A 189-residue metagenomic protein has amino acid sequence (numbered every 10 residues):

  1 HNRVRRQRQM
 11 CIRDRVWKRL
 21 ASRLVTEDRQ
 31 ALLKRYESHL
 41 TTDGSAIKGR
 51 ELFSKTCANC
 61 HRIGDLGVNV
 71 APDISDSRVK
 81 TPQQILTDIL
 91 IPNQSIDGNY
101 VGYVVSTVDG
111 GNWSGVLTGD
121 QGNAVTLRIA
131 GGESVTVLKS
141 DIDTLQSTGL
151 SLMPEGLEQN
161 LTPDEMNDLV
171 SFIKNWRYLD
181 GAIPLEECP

Functional and structural regions predicted by a protein language model:
H1-I12: Single conserved hydrophobic/aromatic residue that forms the stacking wall/gate of nucleotide- or nucleobase-binding
M10-C11, C60, M153: Hydrophobic beta-strand positions within the nucleotide-binding domains of ABC ATPases
R15-D28, R35, Q83, G111-W113 (+4 more regions): C-terminal capping alpha-helices of c-type cytochrome domains
S22-L52, V68-V70, S77, T81-P82 (+4 more regions): Electrostatic cytochrome c docking/interface patches
G49-G64, I74, L169-W176: The canonical Cys-X-X-Cys-His
N69-P72, I91: AAA+ P-loop NTPase nucleotide-binding core of proteostasis motors
T87-G102: Short Fe-S-cluster ligation motifs
Y103-V108: A short beta-strand micro-motif
